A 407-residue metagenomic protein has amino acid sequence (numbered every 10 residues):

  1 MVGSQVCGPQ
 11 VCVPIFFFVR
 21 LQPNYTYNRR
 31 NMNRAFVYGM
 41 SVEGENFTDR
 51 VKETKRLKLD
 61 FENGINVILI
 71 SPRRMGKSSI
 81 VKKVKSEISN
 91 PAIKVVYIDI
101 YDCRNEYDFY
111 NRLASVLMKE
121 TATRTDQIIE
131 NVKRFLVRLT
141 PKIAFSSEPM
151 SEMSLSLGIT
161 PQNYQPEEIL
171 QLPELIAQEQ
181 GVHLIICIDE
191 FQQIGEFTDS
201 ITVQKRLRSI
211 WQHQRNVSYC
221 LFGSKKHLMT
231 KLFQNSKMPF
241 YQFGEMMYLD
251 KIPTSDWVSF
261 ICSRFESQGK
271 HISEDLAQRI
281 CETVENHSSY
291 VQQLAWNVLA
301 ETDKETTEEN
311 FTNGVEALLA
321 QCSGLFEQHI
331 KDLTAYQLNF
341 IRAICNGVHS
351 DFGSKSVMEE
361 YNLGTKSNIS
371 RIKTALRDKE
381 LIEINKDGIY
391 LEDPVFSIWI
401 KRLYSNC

Functional and structural regions predicted by a protein language model:
V2-G3, C7-V67: A short, basic N-terminal segment
V19, N24-R34, A320, G324-C407: C-terminal leucine-rich, beta-strand-based interaction scaffolds used for sensing/assembly
I70-M75, S79-I185, S367: P-loop NTPase nucleotide-binding core
E87, N297, A375: Alpha-helical DNA-recognition elements
S156-K225, Q234: Conserved Walker B catalytic segment
K226-G244: Short regulatory helix/loop adjacent to the ATP-binding pocket of P-loop NTPases
E245-S255: Conserved AAA+ ATPase "SRH/arginine-finger" region at the nucleotide-binding site
V258, C262-L325, A335, K386: Amphipathic alpha-helical "lid/sensor" segments that cap RecA-like P-loop NTPase cores
